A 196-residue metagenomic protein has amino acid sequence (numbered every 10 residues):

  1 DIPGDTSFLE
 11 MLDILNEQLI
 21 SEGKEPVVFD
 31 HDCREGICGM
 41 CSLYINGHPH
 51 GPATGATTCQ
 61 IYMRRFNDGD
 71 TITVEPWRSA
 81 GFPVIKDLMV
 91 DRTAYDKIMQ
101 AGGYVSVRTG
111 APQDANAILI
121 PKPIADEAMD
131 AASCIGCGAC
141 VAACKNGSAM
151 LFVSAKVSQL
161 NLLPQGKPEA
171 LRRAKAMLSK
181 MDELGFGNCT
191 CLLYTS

Functional and structural regions predicted by a protein language model:
D1, V27-C33, I37, T57-Q60 (+1 more regions): Ubiquitin-like/PB1-type beta-grasp interaction modules and other compact soluble beta-rich domains
T6-E25, I72-S196: Ferredoxin-type iron-sulfur electron-transfer modules in oxidoreductases and energy-metabolism complexes
G36-G39, G138: Glycine-centered flexibility sites
S42-Y44: DNA-contacting interfaces and partner/effector-binding or oligomerization modules in DNA-centric proteins
T54-A80: A surface-exposed, charged beta-strand/loop segment in the N-terminal or early-internal portion of soluble proteins
